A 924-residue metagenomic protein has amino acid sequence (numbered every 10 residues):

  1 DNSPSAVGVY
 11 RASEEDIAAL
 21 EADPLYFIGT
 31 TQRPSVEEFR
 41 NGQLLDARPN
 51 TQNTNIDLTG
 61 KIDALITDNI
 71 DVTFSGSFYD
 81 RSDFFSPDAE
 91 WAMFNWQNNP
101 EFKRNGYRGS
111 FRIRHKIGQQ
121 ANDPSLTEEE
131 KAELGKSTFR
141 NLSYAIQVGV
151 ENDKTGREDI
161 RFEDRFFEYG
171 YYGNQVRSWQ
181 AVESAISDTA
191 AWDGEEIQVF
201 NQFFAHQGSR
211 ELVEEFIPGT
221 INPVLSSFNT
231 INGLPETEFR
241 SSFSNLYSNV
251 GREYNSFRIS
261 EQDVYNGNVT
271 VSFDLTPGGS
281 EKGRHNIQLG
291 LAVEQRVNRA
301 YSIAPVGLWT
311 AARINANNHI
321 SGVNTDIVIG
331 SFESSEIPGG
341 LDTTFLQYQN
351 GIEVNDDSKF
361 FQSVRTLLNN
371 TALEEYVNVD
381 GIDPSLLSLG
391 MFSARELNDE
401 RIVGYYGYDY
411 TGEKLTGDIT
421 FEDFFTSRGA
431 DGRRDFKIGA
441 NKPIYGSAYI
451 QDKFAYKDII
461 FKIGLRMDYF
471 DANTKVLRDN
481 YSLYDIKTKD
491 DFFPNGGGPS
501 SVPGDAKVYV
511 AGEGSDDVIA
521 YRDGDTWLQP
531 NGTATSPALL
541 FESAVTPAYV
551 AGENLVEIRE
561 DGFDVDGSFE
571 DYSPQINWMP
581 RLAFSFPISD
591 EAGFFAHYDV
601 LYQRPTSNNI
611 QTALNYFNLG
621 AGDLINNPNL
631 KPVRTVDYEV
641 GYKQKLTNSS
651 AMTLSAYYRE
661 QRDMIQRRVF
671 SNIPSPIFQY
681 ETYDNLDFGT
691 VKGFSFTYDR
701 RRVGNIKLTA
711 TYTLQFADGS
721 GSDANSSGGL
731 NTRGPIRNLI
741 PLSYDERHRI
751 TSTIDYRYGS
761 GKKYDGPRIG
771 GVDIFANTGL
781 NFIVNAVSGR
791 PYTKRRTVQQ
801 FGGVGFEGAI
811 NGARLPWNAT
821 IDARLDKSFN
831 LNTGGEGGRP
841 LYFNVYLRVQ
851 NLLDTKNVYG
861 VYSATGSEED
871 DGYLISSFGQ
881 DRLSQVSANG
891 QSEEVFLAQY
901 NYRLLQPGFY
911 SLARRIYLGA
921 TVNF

Functional and structural regions predicted by a protein language model:
D1-F85, E101-I117, N141-V150: Transmembrane beta-barrel wall of Gram-negative outer-membrane proteins
D1-N2, F78-S82, I117, V148-K154 (+12 more regions): Transmembrane beta-strands of outer-membrane beta-barrel pores
N2-P4, S13, G761-K763, I769-G802 (+2 more regions): C-terminal beta-signal and adjacent terminal beta-strands/loops of Gram-negative outer-membrane beta-barrel proteins
L45-P49, S82, Y254, Q288-S589: Signature of Gram-negative outer-membrane beta-barrel scaffolds
I56-G60, N105-F111, D263-V269, I444-I450 (+11 more regions): Hydrophobic, lipid-facing positions within transmembrane beta-strands of outer-membrane proteins
N69, K116-S143, V176-D193, N201 (+10 more regions): Short loop/turn motifs that connect adjacent beta-strands in outer-membrane beta-barrel proteins
P587-T612, A621-G622, N629-E681: Membrane-embedded beta-barrel scaffold of Gram-negative outer-membrane proteins
T653-K794: Gram-negative outer-membrane beta-barrel transporters
